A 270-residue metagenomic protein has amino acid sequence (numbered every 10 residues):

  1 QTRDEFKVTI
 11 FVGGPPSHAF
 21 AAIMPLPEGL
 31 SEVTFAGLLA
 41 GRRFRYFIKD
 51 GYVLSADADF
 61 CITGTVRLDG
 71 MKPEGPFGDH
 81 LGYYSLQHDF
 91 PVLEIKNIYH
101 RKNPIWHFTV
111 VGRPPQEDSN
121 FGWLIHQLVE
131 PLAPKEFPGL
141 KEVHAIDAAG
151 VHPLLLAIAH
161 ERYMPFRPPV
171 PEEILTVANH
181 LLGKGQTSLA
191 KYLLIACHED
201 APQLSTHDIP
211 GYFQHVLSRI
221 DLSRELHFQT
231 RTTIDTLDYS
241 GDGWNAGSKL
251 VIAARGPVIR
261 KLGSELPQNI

Functional and structural regions predicted by a protein language model:
Q1-R3, T9-F11: Internal mixed beta-strand/loop scaffold within catalytic domains of large alpha/beta enzymes
F6, G14-I270: Charged, compositionally biased interaction regions
